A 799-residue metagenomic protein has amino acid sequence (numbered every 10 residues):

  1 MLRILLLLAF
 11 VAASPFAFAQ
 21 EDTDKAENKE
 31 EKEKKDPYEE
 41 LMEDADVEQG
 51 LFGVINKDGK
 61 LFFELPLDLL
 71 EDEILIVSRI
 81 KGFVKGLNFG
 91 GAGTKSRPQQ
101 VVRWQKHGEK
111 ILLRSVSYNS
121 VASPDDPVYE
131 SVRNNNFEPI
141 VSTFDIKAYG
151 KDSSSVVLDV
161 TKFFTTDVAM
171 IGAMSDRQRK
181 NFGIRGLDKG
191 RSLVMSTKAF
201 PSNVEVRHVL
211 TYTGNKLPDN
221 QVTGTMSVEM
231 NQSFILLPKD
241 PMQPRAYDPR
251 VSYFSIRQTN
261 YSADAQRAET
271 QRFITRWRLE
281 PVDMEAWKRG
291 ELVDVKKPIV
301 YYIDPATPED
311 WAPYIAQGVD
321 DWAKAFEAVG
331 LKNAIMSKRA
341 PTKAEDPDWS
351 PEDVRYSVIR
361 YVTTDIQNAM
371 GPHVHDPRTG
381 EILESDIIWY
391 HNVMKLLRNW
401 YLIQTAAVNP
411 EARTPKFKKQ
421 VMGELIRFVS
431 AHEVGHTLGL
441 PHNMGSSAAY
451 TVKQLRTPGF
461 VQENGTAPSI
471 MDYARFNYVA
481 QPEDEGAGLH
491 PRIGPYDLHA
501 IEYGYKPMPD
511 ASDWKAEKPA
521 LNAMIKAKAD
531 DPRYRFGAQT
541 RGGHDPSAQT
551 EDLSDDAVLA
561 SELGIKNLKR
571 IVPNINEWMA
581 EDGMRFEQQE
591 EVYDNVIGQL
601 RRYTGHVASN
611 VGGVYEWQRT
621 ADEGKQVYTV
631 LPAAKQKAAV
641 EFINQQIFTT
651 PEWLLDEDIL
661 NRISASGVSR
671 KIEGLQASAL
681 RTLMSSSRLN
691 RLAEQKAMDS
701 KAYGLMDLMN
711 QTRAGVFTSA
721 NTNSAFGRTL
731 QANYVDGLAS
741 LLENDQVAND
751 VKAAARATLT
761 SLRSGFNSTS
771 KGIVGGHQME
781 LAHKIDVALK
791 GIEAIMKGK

Functional and structural regions predicted by a protein language model:
M1-Q20: N-terminal export/membrane-targeting signals
E21-T307, A325, V329, A334 (+7 more regions): Auxiliary tRNA-acceptor-end handling modules of aminoacyl-tRNA synthetases
E33, R339-V362, E424-Q481: The catalytic-center signature of Zn2+-dependent metalloproteases
Y301-A312, P415-V421, T457, F586: Second-shell loop/turn segments in exported
W311, I315-G318, M422, I426 (+2 more regions): Stable alpha-helical elements in mature extracytoplasmic
D320-L331, G435-H436, L440, F476 (+2 more regions): Sec-exported extracytoplasmic/periplasmic mature domains
M370, H375, E381-W389, S430-L438 (+2 more regions): Extended catalytic-interface subdomain
S447-K799: Conserved catalytic/binding loops enriched for acidic/polar residues
